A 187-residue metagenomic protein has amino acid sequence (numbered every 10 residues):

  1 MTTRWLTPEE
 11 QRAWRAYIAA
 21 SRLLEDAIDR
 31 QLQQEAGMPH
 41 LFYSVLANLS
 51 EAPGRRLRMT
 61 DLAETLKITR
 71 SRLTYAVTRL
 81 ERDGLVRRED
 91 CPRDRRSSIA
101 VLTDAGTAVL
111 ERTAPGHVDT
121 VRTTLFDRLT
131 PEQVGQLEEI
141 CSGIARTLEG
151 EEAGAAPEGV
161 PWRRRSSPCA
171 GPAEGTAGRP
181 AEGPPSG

Functional and structural regions predicted by a protein language model:
M1-P8, P131-G187: C-terminal regulatory/oligomerization modules of transcriptional regulators
T2, I28-M38, R122-L129: Short amphipathic alpha-helical boundary/capping segments
L6-D26, H40-N48: Conserved N-terminal beta-strand and adjoining loop/helix that marks the start of the Nudix/MutT-like hydrolase domain
D26-T69: N-terminal helix-turn-helix DNA-binding core of bacterial DNA-binding proteins
M59, V77-T78: Short, hydrophobic-biased segments on the C-terminal half of alpha helices that form "recognition helices"
R72, A76, I140: Residues within the DNA-recognition helix of helix-turn-helix
T78-Q136: Charged, amphipathic alpha-helical coiled-coil/dimerization segments
